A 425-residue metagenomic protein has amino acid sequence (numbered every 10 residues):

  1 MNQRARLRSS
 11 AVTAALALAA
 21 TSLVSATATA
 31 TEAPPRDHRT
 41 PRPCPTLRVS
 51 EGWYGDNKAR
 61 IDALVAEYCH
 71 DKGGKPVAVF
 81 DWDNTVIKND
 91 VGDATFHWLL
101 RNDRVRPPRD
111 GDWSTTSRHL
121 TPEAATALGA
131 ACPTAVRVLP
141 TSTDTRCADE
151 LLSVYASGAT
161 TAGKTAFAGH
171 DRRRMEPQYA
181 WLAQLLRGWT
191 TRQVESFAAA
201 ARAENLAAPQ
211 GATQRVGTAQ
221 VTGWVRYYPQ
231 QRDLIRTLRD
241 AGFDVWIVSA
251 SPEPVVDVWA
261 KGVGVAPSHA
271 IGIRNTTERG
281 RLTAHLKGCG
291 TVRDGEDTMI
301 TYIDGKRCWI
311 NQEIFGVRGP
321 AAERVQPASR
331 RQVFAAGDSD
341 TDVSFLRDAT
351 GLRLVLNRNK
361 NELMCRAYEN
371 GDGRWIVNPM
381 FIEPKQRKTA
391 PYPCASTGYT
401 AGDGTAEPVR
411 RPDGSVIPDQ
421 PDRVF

Functional and structural regions predicted by a protein language model:
N2-Q3, T13-A14, T29, R174-Q184 (+3 more regions): Solvent-exposed, charged interface segments at domain starts and junctions
N2-W82, D90-V91, T95-L128, C132-T134 (+1 more regions): Non-catalytic pre-domain segments flanking phosphatase-related domains
T27-T29, V49, R137, L152 (+2 more regions): Mature cores of small secreted peptide/protein domains
P34-D56, H70-K75, R172-R173, W189-R192 (+1 more regions): C-terminal cap/substrate-recognition subdomain and adjoining C-terminal extension of metal-dependent phosphatase-like
P41-V49, F80-D83, A166-F167, Q178-Q184 (+1 more regions): Charged, low-complexity surface segments at secondary-structure and domain boundaries
G92, L99, P107-A219: A metal-dependent, Asp-based hydrolase signature
